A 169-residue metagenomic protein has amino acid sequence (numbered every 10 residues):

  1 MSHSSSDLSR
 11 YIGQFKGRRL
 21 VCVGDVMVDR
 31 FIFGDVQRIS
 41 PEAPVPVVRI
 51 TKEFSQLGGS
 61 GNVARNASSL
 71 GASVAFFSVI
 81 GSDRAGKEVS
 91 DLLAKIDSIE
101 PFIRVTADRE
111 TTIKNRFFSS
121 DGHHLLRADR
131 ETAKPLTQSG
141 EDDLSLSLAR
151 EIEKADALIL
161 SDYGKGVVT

Functional and structural regions predicted by a protein language model:
M1-Q37, K52-T169: Ribokinase/PfkB-type carbohydrate-kinase core domain
R38-E42: Flexible glycine/proline-rich, aromatic-decorated loop/lid segments
P44, V48-T51: Divalent-cation-assisted or electrostatically stabilized phosphate/pyrophosphate-binding catalytic cores
